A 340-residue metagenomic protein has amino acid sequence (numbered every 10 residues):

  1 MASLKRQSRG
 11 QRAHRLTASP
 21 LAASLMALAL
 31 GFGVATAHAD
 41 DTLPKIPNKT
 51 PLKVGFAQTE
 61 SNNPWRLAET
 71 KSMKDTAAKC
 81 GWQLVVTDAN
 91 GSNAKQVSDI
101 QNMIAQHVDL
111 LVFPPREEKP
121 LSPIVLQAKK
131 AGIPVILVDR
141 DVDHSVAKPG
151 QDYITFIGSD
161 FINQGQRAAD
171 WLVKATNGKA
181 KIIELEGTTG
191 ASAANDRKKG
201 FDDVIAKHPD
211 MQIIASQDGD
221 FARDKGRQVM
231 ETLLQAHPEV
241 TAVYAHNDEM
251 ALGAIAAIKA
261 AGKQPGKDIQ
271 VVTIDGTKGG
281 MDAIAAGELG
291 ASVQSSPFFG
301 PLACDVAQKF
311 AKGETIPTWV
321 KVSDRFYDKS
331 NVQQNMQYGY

Functional and structural regions predicted by a protein language model:
M1-T17: N-terminal secretory signal peptides that target proteins for export/translocation
A2-R6, A37-Y340: A residue-level marker of the well-folded mature domains of exported/periplasmic proteins
P20-G33: Bacterial N-terminal signal peptides
